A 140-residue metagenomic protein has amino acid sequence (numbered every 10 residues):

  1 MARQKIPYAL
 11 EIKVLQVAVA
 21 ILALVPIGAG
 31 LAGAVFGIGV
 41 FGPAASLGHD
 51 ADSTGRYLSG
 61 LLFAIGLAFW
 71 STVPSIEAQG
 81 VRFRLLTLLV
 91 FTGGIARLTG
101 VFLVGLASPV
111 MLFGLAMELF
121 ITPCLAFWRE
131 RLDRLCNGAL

Functional and structural regions predicted by a protein language model:
M1-E11: Short, Lys/Arg-rich, polar N-terminal cytosolic tail immediately upstream of the first transmembrane signal-anchor
Y8, L67-V81: Juxtamembrane helix-break-helix junctions at the cytosolic face of small multi-pass alpha-helical membrane proteins
E11-D52: Membrane-helix boundary elements
L24, G28-A32, A51-V73, L88-T92: Core segments of alpha-helical transmembrane spans in multipass integral membrane proteins
A45-D52, L106-M117: Non-cytosolic membrane-interface motifs at loop->transmembrane helix junctions
F83-R97: Hydrophobic alpha-helical membrane segments
I95-L112, E130: Membrane-helix boundary connector in multi-pass membrane proteins
L119-L140: Membrane-water interface at the C-terminal end of transmembrane alpha helices
